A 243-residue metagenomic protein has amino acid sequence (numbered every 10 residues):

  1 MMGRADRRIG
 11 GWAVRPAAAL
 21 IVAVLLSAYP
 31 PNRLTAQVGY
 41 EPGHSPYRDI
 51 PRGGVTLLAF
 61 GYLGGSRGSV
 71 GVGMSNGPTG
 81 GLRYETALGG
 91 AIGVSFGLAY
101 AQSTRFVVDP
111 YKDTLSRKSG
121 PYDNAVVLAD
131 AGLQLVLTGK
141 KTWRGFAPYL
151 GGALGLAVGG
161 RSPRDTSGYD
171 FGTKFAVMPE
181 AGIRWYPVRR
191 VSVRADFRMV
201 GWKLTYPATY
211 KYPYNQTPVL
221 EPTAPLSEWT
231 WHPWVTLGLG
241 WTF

Functional and structural regions predicted by a protein language model:
M1-I50: Cleavable N-terminal export/targeting peptides
L34-L88, G159-R161, S227, H232-F243: Short glycine/proline- and aromatic-enriched beta-strand/turn motifs that initiate or cap beta-hairpins
Q37, G61, L98-Y100, F197: A mature extracytoplasmic/lumenal domain signature
G43, S66-V70, D113-Y122, S162-D170 (+1 more regions): Extracellular loop and loop/strand-boundary signature of outer-membrane beta-barrel proteins
T56, R83-R164, K174, P187 (+1 more regions): Gram-negative (and chloroplast) outer-membrane scaffold detector with strong preference for beta-barrel transmembrane
Y169-G182: A contiguous pocket-lining binding segment that forms or flanks enzyme active sites
P187-F243: Predominantly the C-terminal beta-signal and adjacent terminal strand-loop region of outer-membrane beta-barrel
